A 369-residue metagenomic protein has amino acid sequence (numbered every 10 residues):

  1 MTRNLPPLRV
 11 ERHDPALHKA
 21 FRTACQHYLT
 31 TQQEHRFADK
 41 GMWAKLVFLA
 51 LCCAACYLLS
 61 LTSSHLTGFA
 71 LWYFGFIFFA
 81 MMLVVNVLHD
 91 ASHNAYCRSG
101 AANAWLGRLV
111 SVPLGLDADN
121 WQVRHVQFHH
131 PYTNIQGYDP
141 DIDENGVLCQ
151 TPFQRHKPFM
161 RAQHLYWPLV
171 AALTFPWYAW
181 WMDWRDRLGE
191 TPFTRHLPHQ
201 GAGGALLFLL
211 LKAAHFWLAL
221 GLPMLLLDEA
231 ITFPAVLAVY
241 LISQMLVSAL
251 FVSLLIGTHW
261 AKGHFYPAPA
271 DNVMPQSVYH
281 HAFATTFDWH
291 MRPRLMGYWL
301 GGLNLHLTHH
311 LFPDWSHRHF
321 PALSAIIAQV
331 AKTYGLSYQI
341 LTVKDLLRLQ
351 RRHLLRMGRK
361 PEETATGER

Functional and structural regions predicted by a protein language model:
M1-T2, P6-R9, K19-Q32, G257-W289 (+2 more regions): Polar-ligand-bearing catalytic/cofactor-coordination segments of membrane-embedded or membrane-tethered inner-membrane
T2-H27, L173-G189: Short, charged cytosolic
L5-P15, Q33-E34, L114-A118, N134: Short intracellular "coupling" helices and adjacent cytoplasmic loop segments at the cytosolic face of multi-pass
H18-Y28, C52-A54, F78-L88: Central hydrophobic cores of alpha-helical transmembrane segments in multi-pass inner-membrane proteins across all
R36-V84, S111, A162-P176, H199-L254: Alpha-helical bilayer-embedded segments of polytopic membrane proteins, i.e., transmembrane/intramembrane helices
G75-H199, A268-P361: Membrane-embedded catalytic scaffold of the fatty acid hydroxylase/desaturase
I242-I256, W260-A261, I327-S337: C-terminal, active-site-flanking charged/polar segments
